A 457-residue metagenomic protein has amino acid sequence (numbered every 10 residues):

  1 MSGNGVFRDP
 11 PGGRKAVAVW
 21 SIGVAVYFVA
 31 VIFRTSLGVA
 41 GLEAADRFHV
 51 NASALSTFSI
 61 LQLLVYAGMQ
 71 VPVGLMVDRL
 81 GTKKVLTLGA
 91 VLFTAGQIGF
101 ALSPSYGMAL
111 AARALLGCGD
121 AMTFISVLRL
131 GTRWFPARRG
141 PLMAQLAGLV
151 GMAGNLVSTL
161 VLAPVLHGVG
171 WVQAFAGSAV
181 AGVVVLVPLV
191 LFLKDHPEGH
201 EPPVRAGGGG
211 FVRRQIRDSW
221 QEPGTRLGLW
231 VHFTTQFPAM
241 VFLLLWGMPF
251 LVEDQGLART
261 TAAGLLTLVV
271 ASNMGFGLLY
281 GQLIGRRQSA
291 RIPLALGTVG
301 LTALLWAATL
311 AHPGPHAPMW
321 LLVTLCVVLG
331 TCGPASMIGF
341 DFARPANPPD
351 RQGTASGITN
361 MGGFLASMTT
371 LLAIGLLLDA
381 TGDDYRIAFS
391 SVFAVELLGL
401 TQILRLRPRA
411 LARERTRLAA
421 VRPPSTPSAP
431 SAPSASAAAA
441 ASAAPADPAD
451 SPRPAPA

Functional and structural regions predicted by a protein language model:
S2-G13, H196-L229, A420-T426: Juxtamembrane intracellular "pre-TM" segments in multi-pass secondary transporters
L37-G38, P223-L278, T370-L371, G375: Extracytoplasmic gate region of multi-pass secondary transporters
H49, G81, L102-M108, P136 (+2 more regions): Helix-breaking motifs and short loop linkers at transmembrane-helix boundaries and internal kinks in secondary membrane
G68-G107: Conserved MFS/SLC helix-loop-helix module at the cytosolic interface between two early adjacent transmembrane helices
M69-G81, F276-A290: Helix-to-loop junctions at the C-terminal end of transmembrane segments in multipass secondary transporters
R79-G89, G285-G300: Cytoplasmic membrane-interface "Motif A"-like loop-to-helix N-cap segments of 12-TM Major Facilitator Superfamily
A112-G151: Cytoplasmic helix-loop-helix junction between adjacent transmembrane helices in 12-TM secondary transporters
L146-P197: Helix-loop-helix hairpin linking two adjacent transmembrane segments in secondary transporters
